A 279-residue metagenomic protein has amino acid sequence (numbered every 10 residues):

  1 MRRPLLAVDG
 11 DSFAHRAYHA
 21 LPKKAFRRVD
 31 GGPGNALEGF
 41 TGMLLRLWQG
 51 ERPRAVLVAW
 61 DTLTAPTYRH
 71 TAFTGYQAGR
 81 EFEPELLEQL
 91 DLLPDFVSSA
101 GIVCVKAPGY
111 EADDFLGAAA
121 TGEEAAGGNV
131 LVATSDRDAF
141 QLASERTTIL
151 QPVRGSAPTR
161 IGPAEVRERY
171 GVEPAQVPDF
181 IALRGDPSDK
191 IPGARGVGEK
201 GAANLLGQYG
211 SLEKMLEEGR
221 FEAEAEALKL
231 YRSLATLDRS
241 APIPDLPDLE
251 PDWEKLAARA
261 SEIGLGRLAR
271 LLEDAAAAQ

Functional and structural regions predicted by a protein language model:
R2-A133, R137, Q141-R160, K229-P244: Noncatalytic, basic helical substrate-engagement surface that gates or grips nucleic-acid strands
R2-R3, R52-L57, A125, S144-T148 (+1 more regions): Non-catalytic nucleic-acid-binding/docking modules located in mid-to-C-terminal regions of nucleic-acid enzymes
